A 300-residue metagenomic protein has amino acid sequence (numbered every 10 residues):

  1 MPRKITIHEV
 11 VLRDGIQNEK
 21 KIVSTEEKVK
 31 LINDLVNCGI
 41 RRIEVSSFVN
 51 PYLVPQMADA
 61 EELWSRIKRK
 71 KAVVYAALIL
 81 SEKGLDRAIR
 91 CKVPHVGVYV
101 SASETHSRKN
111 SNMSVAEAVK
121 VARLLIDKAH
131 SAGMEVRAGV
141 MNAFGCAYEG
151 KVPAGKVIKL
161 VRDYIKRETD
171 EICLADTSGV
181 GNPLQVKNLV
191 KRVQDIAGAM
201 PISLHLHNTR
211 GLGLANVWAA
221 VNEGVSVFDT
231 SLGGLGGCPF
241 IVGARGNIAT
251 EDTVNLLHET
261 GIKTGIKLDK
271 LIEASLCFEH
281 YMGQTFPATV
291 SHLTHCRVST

Functional and structural regions predicted by a protein language model:
M1-T300: Catalytic cores and adjacent flexible loops of soluble metabolic enzymes that perform enolate/carbanion chemistry on
